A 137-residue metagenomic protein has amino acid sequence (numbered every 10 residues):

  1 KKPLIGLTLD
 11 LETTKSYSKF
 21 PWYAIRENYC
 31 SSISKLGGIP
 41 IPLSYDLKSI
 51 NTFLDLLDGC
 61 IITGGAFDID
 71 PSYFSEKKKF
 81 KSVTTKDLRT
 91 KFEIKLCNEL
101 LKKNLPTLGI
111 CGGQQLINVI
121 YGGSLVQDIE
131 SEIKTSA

Functional and structural regions predicted by a protein language model:
K1-L108, V119-I120, V126, E130-A137: N-terminal beta1-alpha1 cap of cysteine-dependent amidohydrolase-like domains
G112-Q114, Y121: Active-site loop->helix "elbow" adjoining a glycine-rich segment at hydrolase catalytic centers
